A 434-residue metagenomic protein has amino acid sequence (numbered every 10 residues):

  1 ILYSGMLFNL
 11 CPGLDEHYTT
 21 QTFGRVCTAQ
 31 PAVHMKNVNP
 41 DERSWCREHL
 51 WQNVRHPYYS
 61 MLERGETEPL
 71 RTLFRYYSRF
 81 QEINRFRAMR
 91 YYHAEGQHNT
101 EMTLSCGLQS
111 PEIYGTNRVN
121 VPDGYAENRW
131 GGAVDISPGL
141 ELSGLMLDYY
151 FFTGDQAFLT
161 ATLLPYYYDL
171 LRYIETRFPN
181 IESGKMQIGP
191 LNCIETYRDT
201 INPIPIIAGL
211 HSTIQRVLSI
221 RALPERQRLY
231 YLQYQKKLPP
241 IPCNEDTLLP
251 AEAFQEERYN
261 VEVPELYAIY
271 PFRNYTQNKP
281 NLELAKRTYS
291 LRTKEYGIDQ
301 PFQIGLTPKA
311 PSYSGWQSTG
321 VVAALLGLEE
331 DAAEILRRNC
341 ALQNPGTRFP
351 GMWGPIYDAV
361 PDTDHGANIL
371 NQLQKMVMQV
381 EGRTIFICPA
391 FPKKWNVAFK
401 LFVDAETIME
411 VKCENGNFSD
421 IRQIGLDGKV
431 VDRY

Functional and structural regions predicted by a protein language model:
I1-R47, T67-M89, L249, N417 (+2 more regions): Acidic/polar, glycine-enriched structural segments that form the non-catalytic walls/loops of the carbohydrate-binding
L2-G13, G139-D148, L164-P165, D169-I174 (+1 more regions): Extended, hydrophobic/aromatic-rich amphipathic alpha-helical segments that build helical scaffolds
N9, G13, L62-G65, Q81 (+2 more regions): Short, flexible loop/turn elements at secondary-structure junctions
E16-V26, L159-T162, P179-I188, R226-Y230: Short, glycine/acidic-rich hinge or "gate" loops at secondary-structure transitions that mediate conformational
R25-R43, C106-G132, I188-P203, L342-A359: Acidic/His metal-coordination segments adjacent to aromatic residues that form catalytic metal sites in metalloenzymes
L50-F86, H93-G107, N120, G124-Y125 (+5 more regions): Active-site core of glycosidic bond-cleaving carbohydrate-active enzymes
D169-I220: Acidic/histidine-rich catalytic neighborhood
V360-D404, I408-M409, E414, F418: Catalytic cores of secreted or luminal carbohydrate-active enzymes
